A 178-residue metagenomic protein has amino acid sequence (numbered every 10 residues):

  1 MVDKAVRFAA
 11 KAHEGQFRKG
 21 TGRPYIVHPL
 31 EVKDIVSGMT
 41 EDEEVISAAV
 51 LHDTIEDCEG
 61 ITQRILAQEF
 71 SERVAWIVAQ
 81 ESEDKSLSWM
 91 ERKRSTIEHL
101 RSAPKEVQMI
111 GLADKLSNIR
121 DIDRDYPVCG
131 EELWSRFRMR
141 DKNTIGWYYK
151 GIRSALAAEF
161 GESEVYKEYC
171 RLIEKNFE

Functional and structural regions predicted by a protein language model:
M1-E178: Active-site helical microenvironments for divalent-metal-assisted chemistry
